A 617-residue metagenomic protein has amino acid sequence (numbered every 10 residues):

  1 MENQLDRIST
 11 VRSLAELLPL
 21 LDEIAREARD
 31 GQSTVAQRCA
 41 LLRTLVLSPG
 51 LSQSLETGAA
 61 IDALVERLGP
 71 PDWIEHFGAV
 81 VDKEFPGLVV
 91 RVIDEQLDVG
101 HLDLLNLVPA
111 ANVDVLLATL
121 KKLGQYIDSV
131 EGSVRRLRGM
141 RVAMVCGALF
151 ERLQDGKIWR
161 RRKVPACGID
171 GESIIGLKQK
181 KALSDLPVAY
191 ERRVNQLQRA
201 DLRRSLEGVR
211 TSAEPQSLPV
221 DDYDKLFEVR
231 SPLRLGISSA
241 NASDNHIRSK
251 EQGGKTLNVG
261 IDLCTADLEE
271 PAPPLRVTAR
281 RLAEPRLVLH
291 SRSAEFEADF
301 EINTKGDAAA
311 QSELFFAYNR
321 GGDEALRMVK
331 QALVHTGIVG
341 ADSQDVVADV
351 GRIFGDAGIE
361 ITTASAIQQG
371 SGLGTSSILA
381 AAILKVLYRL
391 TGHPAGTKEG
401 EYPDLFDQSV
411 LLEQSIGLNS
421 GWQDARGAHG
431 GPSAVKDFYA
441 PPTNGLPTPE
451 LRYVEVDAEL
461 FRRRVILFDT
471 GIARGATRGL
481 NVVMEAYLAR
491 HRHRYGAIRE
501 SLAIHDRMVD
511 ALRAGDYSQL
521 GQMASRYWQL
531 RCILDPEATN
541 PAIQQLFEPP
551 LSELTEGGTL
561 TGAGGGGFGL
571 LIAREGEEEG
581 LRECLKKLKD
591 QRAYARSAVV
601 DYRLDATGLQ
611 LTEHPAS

Functional and structural regions predicted by a protein language model:
M1-G355, G392, K398-G400, D407-N419 (+2 more regions): C-terminal nucleotide
D356-T363: Flexible, acidic active-site loops/lids enriched in D/E/S/T/G that coordinate Mg2+ and/or position polar
A364-Q369, R603: Cysteine-centered functional microenvironments
I367-S371, E556-T559: Short pre-catalytic strand/loop immediately N-terminal to key active-site residues, enriched for Gly-Thr
G372-A395, L570-A573: DPxDG-like acidic metal-binding loop motif
G564-G566: Glycine-rich nucleotide-binding loop
